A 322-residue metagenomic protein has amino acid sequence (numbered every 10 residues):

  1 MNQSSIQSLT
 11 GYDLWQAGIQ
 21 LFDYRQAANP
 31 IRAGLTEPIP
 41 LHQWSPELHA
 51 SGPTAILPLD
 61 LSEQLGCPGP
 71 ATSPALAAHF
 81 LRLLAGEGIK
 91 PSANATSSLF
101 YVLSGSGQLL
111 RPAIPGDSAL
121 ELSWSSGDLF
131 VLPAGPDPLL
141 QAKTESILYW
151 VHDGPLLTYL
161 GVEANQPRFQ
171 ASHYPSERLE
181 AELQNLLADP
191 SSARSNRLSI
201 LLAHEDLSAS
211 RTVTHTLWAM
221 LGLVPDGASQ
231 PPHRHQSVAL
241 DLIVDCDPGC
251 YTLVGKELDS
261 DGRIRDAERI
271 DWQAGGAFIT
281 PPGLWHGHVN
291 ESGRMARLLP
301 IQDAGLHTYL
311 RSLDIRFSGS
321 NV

Functional and structural regions predicted by a protein language model:
M1-S73, G161-L221, P231, V322: A short, N-terminal "cap"/entry segment at the start of jelly-roll beta-barrel domains of the cupin/DSBH fold
N2-H42, V238-V322: C-terminal functional regions that serve as terminal interaction/effector modules
N2-S5, K143-D189, E291-V322: Double-stranded beta-helix
Y12, G69-S73, G86-F100, P136-T144 (+4 more regions): Short, low-complexity cationic-aromatic patches
I56-C67, L76-N94, W218-V238, L284: Conserved short histidine dyad/triad with adjacent acidic residue
A78-L81, Q108, V151-H152, A219-G222 (+5 more regions): A structural feature that tracks compact, well-ordered secondary-structure segments with a strong bias toward
L84, G88-S126, I243-A274: A short beta-strand-loop-beta hairpin characteristic of the jelly-roll/cupin
L84, L103, E121-T144, V151-G154 (+2 more regions): Conserved metal-binding segment of the jelly-roll/cupin
